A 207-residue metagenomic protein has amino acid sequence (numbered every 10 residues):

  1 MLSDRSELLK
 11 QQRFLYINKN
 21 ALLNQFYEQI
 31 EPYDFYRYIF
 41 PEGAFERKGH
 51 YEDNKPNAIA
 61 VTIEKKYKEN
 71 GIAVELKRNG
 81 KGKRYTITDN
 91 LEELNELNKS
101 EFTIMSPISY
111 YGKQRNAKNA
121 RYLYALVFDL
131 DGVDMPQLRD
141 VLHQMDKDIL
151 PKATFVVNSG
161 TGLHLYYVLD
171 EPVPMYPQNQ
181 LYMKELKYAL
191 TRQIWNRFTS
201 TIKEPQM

Functional and structural regions predicted by a protein language model:
M1-A125: DNA replication initiation on ssDNA origins
Y85-D89, V133, P151: Short coil/turn linker and secondary-structure boundary residues
D89-E93, W195-M207: Catalytic "initiation/cleavage/transfer" segments centered on a nucleophilic residue and adjacent nucleic-acid-engaging
I108-K118, L142-G160: Catalytic micro-motifs at enzyme active sites that drive phosphoryl/nucleotidyl and oxygen chemistry
F128, P151-Y182, M207: Histidine-centered divalent-metal-coordination microenvironment in nucleic-acid enzymes
D129-Q137: Short, surface-exposed ligand-recognition loops at beta-strand->loop->(often short) alpha-helix junctions that present
P136-K147, L169-F198: Helical (often loop-to-helix) elements that flank the catalytic cores of nucleotide-handling enzymes
